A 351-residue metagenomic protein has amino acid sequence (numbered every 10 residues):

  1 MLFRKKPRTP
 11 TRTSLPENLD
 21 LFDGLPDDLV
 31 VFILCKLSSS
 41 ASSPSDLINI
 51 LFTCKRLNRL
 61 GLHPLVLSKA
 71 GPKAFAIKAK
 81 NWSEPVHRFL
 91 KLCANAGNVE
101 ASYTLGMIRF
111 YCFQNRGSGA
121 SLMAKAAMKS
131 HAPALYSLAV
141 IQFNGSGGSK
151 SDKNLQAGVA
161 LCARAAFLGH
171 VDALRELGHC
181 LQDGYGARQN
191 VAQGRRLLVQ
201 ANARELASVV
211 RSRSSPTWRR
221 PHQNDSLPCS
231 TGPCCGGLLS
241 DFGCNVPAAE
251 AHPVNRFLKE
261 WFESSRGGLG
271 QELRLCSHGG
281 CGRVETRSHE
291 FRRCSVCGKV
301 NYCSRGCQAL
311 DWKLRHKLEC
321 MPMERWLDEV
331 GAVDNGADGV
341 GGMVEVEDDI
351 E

Functional and structural regions predicted by a protein language model:
M1-G24, P216-P228, P233-G236, G243-Q271 (+4 more regions): CRL adaptor-proximal regions
L2-F3, L15-T104, G117-A120: Skp1-binding F-box subdomain of Cullin-RING ligase substrate receptors
K80-E84, Q114-L122, K150-L161, Q189-R196: Structural signature of tandem alpha-helical TPR/SEL1-like repeats, specifically the intra-repeat loop/turn
G97-V99, C112, K129-A132, G145-S146 (+5 more regions): Short helix-capping/linker turns of helical repeat alpha-solenoids
M107-R109, V140-N144, H179-D183: Hydrophobic face of amphipathic alpha-helices that form TPR/SEL1-like repeat modules and related alpha-solenoid
C276-H278, C294: Short cysteine-rich clusters marking metal-coordination/redox-active sites
G298-E319: Cys/His-coordinated zinc-finger cores
